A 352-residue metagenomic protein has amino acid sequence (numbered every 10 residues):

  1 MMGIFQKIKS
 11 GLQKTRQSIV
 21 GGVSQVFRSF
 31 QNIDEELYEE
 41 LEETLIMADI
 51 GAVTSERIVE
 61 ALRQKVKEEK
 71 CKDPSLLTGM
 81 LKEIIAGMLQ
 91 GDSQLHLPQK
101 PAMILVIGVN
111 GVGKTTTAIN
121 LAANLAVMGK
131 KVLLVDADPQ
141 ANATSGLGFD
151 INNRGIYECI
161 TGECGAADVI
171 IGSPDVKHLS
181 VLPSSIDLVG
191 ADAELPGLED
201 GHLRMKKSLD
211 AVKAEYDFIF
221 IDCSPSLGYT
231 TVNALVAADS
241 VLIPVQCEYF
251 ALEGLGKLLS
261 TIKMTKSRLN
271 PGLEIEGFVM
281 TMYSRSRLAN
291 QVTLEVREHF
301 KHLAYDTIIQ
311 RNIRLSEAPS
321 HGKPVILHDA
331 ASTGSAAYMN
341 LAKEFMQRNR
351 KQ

Functional and structural regions predicted by a protein language model:
M1-R28: Charged, compositionally biased N-terminal leader segments and the immediate start of the first structured element
K7, K14, S18, E36 (+11 more regions): Generic alpha-helical secondary structure signal
Q13-T15, S24, K114, A118-A123: Short, Lys/Arg-rich amphipathic segments at extreme N-termini
S18-V112: Primarily NTPase-proximal linker/entry elements flanking Walker-type ATP/GTP-binding cores
T116-Q352: P-loop NTP-binding core
